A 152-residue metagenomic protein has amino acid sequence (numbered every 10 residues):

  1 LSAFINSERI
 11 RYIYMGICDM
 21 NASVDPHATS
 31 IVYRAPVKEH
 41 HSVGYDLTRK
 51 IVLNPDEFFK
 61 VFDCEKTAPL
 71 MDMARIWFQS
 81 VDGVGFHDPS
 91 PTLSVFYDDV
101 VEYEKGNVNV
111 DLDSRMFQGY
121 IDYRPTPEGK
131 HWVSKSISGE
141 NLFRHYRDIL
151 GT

Functional and structural regions predicted by a protein language model:
L1-I5, R11-R34: Active-site glycine-rich loop that binds ribose-phosphate moieties when present
N6-I13, D113-G119: Short, flexible loop segments at boundaries between secondary-structure elements
M20-H27, Y33-R34, E39-T152: Conformational coupling and interaction surfaces
